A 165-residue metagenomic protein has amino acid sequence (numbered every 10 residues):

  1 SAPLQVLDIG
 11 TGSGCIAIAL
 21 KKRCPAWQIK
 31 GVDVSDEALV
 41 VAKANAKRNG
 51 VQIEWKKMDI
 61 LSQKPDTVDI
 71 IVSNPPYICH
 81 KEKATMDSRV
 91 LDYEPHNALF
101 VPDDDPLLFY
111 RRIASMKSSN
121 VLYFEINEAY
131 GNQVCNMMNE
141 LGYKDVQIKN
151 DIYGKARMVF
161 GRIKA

Functional and structural regions predicted by a protein language model:
S1-S73, I78-K83: Conserved SAM/SAH cofactor-binding pocket of Class I
S13, A17, K83, D87 (+4 more regions): A general structural signal for well-ordered alpha-helical segments in protein cores
L20, V90, I113, K117: Class I S-adenosylmethionine-dependent transferase superfamily signal
E54-K56, N97, Q147: Structural signal for short hydrophobic segments within the conserved structured cores of catalytic domains across
P75-Y77, R162-A165: C-terminal beta-strand of the catalytic ATP-binding
Y77-L108: Mobile active-site "lid"/loop adjacent to the S-adenosyl-L-methionine
D103-R162: Conserved Class I SAM-dependent methyltransferase catalytic core
